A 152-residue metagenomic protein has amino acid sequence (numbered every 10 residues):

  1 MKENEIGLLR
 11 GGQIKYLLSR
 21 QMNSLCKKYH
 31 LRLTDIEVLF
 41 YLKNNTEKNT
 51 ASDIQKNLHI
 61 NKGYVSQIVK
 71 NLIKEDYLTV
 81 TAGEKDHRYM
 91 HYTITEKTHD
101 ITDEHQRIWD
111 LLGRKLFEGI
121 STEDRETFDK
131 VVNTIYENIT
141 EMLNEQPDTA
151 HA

Functional and structural regions predicted by a protein language model:
M1, T122-A152: C-terminal regulatory/oligomerization modules of transcriptional regulators
M1-Y29, E75-Y77: N-terminal leader segment of winged-helix/HTH proteins
G11, L39-L42, V132: Hydrophobic structural patches
G11-Q21, L58, I101-F117, I135-Q146: Alpha-helical linker/hinge and terminal dimerization helices associated with HTH transcriptional regulators
I14, T34-D35, T50, K97 (+1 more regions): N-terminal positioning helix adjacent to the helix-turn-helix/winged-helix DNA-binding module
R20-Y64: N-terminal helix-turn-helix DNA-binding core of bacterial DNA-binding proteins
A51, V69-K70: Short, hydrophobic-biased segments on the C-terminal half of alpha helices that form "recognition helices"
K70-K130: Charged, amphipathic alpha-helical coiled-coil/dimerization segments
